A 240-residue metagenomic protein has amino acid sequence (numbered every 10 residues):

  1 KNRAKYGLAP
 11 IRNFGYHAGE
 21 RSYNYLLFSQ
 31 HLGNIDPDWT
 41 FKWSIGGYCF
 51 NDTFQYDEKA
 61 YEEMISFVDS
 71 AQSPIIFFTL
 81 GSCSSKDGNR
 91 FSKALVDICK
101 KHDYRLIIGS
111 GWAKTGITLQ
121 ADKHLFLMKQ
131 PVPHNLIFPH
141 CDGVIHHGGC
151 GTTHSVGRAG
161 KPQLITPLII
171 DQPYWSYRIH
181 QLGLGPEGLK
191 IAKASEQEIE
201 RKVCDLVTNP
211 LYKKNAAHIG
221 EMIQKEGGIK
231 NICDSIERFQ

Functional and structural regions predicted by a protein language model:
K1-Q240: Catalytic core of nucleotide-sugar-dependent glycosyltransferases
